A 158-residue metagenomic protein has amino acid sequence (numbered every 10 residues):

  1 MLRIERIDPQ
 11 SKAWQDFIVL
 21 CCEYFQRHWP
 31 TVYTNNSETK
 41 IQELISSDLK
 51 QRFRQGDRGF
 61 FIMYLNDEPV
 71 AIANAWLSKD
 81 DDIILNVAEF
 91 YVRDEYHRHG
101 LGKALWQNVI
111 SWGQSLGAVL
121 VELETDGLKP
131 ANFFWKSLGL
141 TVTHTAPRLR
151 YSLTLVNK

Functional and structural regions predicted by a protein language model:
L2-I83, A88, R93, W106-N108 (+2 more regions): Acetyl-CoA-dependent GNAT
Q42, K129-P130, Y151-S152: Short secondary-structure capping/turn micro-motifs that flank functional sites
I72, T125-D126: Short amphipathic helical patch at the helix-1/turn junction of helix-turn-helix
R93-E95, H99: Active-site acidic-Proline motif in GNAT/NAT acetyltransferases
H97, Q114, K136: Short polybasic/polar patches that bind polyanions
K103, D126-T145: Conserved active-site alpha-helix within GNAT-family acetyltransferase domains
G113-T125: Conserved GNAT acetyl-CoA-binding A-motif
G139-K158: Active-site/acyl-donor-binding loops of N-acyltransferases
